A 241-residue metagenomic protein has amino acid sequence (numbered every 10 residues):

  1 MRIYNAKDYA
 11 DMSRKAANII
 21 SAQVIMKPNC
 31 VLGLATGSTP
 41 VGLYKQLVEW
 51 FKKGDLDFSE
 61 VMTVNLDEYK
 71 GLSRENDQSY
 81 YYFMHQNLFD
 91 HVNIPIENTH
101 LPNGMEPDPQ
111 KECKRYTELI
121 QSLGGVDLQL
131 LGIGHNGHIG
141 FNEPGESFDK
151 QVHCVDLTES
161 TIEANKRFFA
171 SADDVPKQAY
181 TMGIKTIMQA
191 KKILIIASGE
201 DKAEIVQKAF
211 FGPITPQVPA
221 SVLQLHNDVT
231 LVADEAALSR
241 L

Functional and structural regions predicted by a protein language model:
R2-R115, L119-S122: N-terminal active-site beta-alpha-beta segment that forms phosphate/nucleotide-binding and substrate-recognition loops
Y4, L72-Q78, Y82-Q86, D90-L241: Conserved phosphate- and dinucleotide-binding cores of soluble alpha/beta proteins, encompassing both enzyme active
